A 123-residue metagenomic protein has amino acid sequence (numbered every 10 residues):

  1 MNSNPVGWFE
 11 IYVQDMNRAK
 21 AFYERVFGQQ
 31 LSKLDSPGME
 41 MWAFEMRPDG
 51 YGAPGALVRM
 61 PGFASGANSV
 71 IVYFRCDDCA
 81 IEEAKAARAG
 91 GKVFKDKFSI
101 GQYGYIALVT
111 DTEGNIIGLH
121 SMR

Functional and structural regions predicted by a protein language model:
M1-G7, I11, S32-D35, E83-R123: Vicinal oxygen chelate
S3, E10-G52: Core segments of cupin and vicinal oxygen chelate
V6, G52-G55, S69-I71, G104: Structural motif
E40-W42, V70, Y103-A107: Short beta-strand micro-motifs in enzyme catalytic cores
D49-G55, N115-I117: Short, charged/polar, Gly/Pro-enriched secondary-structure boundary elements
G50, F63-A64: Active-site/binding-pocket entry motifs
L57-M60, M122-R123: Acetyl-CoA-dependent GNAT
S65-A89: Mid-chain, well-packed structural core segment of small domains
